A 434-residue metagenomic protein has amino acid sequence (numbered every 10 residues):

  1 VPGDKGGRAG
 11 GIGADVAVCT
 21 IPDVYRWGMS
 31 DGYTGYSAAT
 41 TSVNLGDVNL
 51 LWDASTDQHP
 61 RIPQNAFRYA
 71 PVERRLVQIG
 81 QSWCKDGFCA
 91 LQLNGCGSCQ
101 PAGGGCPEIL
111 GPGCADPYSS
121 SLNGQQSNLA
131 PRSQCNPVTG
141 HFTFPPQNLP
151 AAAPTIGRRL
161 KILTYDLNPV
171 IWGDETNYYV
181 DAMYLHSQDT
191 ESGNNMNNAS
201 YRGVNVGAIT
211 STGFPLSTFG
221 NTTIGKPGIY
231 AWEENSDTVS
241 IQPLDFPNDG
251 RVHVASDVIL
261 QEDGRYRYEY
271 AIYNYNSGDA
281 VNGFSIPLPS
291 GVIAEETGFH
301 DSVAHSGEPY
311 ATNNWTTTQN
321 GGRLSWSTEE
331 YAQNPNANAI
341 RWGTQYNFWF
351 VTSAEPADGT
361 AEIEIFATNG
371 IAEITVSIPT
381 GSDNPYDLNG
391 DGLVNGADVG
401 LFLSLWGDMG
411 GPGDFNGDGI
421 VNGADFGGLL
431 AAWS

Functional and structural regions predicted by a protein language model:
P2-G203: Solvent-exposed N-terminal domain segments of exported/luminal and surface proteins
A152-W172, S327-D358, I365: Low-complexity, intrinsically disordered segments enriched in Ser/Thr together with acidic residues
M183-L185, F366, A432: Beta-strand-rich extracellular modules
Y184-Q188, N274-N276, T352: Beta-strand elements of well-folded, non-transmembrane domains
S187-S240, E373-D383: Short beta-strand elements
I259-G278: Short beta-strand elements of extracellular/lumenal beta-sandwich folds
N282-A311: Solvent-exposed beta-hairpin/edge-strand motifs
L388-G410, D418-S434: Alpha-helical segments with a strong preference for the paired helices of cellulosomal dockerin domains
